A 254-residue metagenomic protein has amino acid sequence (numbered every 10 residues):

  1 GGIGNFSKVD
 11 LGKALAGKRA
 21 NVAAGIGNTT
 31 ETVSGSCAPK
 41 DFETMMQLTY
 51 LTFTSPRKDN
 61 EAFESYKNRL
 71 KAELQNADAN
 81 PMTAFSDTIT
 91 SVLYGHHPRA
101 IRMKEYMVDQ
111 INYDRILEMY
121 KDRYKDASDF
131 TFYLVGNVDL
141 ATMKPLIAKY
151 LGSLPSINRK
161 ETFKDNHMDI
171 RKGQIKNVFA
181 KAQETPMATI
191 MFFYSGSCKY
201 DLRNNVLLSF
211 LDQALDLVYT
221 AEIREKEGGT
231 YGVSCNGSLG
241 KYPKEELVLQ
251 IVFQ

Functional and structural regions predicted by a protein language model:
G1, R159-V218: His/Glu-based metal-binding/catalytic segments typifying zinc-dependent metallopeptidases
F6-T54, K67-K71, Q75, N80-V108 (+3 more regions): M16 family metallopeptidases and their MPP-like homologs
A23-G25, K58-S65, I157-K160: Surface-exposed patches in mature extracellular/periplasmic domains of secreted proteins
M45-F53, I147-Y150, L211, L215: Short amphipathic C-terminal alpha-helix that caps PH/PH-like domains
S86, Y113-Y150: Non-catalytic, conformational "gating/processing" segments within enzyme and secreted inhibitor domains
E118-D122, V178-A180, A221-E222, N236-L239: Generic recognition of flexible, low-complexity loop/linker segments
L146-K160: Glycine-centered hinge/linker elements that transmit conformational signals in sensory and ligand-binding systems
